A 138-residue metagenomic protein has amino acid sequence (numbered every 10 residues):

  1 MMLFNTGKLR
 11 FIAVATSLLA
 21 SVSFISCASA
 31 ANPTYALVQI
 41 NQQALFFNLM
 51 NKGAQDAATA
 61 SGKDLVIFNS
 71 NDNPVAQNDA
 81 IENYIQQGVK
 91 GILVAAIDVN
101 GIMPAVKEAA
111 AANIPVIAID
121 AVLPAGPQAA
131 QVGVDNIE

Functional and structural regions predicted by a protein language model:
L3-F11, S26-E138: A residue-level marker of the well-folded mature domains of exported/periplasmic proteins
A13-S23: Bacterial N-terminal signal peptides
